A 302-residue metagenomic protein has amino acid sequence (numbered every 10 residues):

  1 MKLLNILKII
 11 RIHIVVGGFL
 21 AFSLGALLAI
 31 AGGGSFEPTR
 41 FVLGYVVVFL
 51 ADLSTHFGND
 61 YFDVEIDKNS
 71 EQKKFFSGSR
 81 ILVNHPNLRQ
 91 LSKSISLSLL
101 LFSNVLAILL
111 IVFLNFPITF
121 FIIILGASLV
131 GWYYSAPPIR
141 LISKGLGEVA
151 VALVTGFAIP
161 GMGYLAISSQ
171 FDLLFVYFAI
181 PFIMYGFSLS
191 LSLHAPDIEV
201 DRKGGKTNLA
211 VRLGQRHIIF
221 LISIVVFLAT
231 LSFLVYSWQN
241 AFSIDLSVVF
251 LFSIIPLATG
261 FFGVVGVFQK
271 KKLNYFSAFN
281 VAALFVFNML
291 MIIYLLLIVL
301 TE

Functional and structural regions predicted by a protein language model:
L3, D60-N87, S190-Q215, V267-F268: Cytosolic, membrane-interface loops and tails of multi-pass inner-membrane proteins
L4-L7, S79-Q170: Intramembrane alpha-helical segments
F19-G25, V149-Y164, V211-Q215, A278-I292: Small-residue-rich segments of transmembrane alpha-helices in multi-pass membrane proteins, especially helix faces
L20-V64, F120-W132, D172-S192: Membrane-embedded alpha-helical segments that form the functional core of polytopic membrane enzymes, especially those
A26-V46, V105-F121, I159-I180, L234-L246 (+1 more regions): Helix-coil boundary and interhelical linker segments in multi-pass alpha-helical membrane proteins
A31-F36, V151-R202, R216-F220: Functional transmembrane core segments of multi-pass inner-membrane proteins
N69-N115, T207-F242: Multi-pass membrane catalytic core of lipid/isoprenoid biosynthesis enzymes
H217, W238-E302: Extended hydrophobic alpha-helices typical of membrane-associated regions
